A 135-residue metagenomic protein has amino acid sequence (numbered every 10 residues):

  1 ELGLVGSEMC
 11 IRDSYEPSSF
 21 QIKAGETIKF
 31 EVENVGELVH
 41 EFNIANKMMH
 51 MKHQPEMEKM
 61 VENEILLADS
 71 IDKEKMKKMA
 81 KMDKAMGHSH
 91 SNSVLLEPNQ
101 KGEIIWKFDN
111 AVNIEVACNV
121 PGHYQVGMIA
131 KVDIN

Functional and structural regions predicted by a protein language model:
E1-I11: Single conserved hydrophobic/aromatic residue that forms the stacking wall/gate of nucleotide- or nucleobase-binding
S14-I22: Short beta-strand segments of immunoglobulin-like
E26-F30: Structural beta-strand segments of beta-rich domains
V32-G36: Asparagine-centered strand-capping/turn motif at beta-strand->loop junctions
E37-L38, K73, K77-A80, M86-N135: Extracellular/periplasmic metallocenter environments
E41-A45: Beta-strand signatures of extracellular beta-sandwich domains
N46-H53, D133-N135: Short edge-strand/loop segments of extracellular domains
Q54-G87: Aromatic- and Gly/Pro-rich amphipathic surface segment
